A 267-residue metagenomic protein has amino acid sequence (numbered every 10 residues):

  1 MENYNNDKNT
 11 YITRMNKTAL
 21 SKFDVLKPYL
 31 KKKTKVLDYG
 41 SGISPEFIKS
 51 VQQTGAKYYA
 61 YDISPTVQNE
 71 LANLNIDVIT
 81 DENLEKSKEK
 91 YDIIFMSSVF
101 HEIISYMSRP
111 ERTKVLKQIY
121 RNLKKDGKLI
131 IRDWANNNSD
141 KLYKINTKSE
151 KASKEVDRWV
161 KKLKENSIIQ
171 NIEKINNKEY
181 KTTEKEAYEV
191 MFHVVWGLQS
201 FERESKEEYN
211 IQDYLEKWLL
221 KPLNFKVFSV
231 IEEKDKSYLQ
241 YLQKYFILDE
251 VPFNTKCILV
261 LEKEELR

Functional and structural regions predicted by a protein language model:
M1-L26: Class I SAM-dependent methyltransferase Rossmann-like catalytic core, especially the SAM/SAH-binding loop
K33-G42: Conserved class I S-adenosyl-L-methionine
I43-L84: Class I SAM-dependent methyltransferase SAM/SAH-binding core
F95: A conserved beta-strand element that flanks and buttresses the S-adenosyl-L-methionine
E111-K125: A short glycine-rich, Lys/Arg-flanked "PGG" loop and its adjoining helix->strand segment in the class I
I130-E165: Conserved class I S-adenosyl-L-methionine
S205-L223: Short alpha-helix
K244-R267: Core SAM-dependent methyltransferase catalytic element
